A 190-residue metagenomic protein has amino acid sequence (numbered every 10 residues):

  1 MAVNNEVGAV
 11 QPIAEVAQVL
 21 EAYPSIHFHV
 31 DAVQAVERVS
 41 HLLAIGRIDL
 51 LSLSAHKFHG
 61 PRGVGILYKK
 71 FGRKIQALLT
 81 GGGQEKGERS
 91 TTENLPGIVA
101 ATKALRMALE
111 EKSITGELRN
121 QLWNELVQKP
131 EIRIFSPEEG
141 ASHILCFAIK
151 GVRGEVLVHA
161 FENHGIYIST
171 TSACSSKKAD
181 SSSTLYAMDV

Functional and structural regions predicted by a protein language model:
M1-V190: Pyridoxal 5′-phosphate
